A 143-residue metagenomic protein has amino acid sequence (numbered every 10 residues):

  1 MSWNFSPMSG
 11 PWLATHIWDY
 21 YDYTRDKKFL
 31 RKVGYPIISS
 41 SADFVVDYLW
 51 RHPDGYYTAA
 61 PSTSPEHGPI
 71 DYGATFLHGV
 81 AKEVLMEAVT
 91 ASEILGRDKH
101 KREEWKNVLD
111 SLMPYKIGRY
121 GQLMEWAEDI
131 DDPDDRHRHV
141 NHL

Functional and structural regions predicted by a protein language model:
S2-T15, D19-T24, K32, T75-L143: Active-site core of glycosidic bond-cleaving carbohydrate-active enzymes
Y21, R25, F29, P65-G68 (+1 more regions): Short coil/turn segments at secondary-structure junctions
D22-S39, D43: Hydrophobic alpha-helical bundle architecture
D26, D47, P69, P133-R136: Short, flexible coil/linker segments at or flanking structured domains
P36-P53, V108-Y120: Long, well-ordered core segments of solenoidal/helical folds
S39-I94: Acidic/histidine-rich catalytic neighborhood
